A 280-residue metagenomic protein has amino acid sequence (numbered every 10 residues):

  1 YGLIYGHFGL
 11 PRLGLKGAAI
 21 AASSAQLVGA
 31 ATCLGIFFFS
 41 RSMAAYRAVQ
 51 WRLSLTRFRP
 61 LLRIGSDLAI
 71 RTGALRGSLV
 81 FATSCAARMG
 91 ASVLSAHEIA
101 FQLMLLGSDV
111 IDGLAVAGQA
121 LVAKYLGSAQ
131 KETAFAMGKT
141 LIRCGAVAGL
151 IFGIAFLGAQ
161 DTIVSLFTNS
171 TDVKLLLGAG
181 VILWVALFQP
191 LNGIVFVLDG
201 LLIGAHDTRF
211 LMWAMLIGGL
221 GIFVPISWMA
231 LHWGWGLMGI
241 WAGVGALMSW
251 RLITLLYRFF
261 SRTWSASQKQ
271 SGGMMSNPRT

Functional and structural regions predicted by a protein language model:
Y1, A18, R76-G77, G149-L157 (+4 more regions): Hydrophobic positions within alpha-helical transmembrane segments of bacterial inner-membrane proteins
Y1-L13, G73-L106, K124, V164-T171 (+1 more regions): Helix-terminus/linker motif at the lipid-water interface of multi-pass membrane proteins
Y1-Y5, L34, V80-C85, L106 (+3 more regions): Alpha-helical transmembrane segments of multipass membrane proteins
L10-S66, V122-F188, M229-T280: Short alpha-helical transmembrane segments in multi-pass integral membrane proteins
A25-G29, C33, F37, L55-A117 (+1 more regions): Transmembrane helical elements of multi-pass membrane transporters/channels
A96-Q160, G193-A214: Small-residue-rich hydrophobic transmembrane alpha-helices
Q102-L103, L216-P225: Small-residue-enriched core segments of transmembrane alpha-helices in multipass membrane transport and channel
